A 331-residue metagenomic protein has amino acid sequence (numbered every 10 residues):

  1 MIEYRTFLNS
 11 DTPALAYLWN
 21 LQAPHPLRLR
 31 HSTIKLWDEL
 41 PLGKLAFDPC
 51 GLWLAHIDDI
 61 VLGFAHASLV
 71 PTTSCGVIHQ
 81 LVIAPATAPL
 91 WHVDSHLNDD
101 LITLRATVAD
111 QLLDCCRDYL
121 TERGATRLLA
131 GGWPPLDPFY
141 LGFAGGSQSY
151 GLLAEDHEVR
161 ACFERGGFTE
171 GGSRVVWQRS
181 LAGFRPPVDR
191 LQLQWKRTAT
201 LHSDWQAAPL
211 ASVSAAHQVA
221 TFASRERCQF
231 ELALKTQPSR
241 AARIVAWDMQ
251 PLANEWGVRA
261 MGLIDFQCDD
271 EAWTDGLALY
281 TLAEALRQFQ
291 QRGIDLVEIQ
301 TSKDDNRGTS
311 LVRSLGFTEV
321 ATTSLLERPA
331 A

Functional and structural regions predicted by a protein language model:
M1-L40, L54, G171-V176, G183-A223: Short amphipathic alpha-helix that is part of the acyltransferase structural core
P41-G63, S74, A220-A233, Q237-R240 (+2 more regions): A short helix-loop-beta-strand connector motif used in the catalytic cores of GNAT acetyltransferases and, in some
V70-L81, A88-V93, Q250-I264, W273 (+2 more regions): A conserved beta-turn-beta hairpin within the catalytic core of GNAT-like acetyltransferases that forms part
H79-T107, G132-L136, I264-T274: A short, internal acetyl-CoA/4′-phosphopantetheine-binding micro-motif in the GNAT/acyltransferase core
V93-T121, T274-Q291, T309-S314: Conserved acetyl-CoA-binding loop-helix of GNAT-fold acetyltransferases
L120-G151, F289-T301: Conserved GNAT acetyl-CoA-binding A-motif
P135-E170, K303-A321: Conserved active-site alpha-helix within GNAT-family acetyltransferase domains
D156-R160, E164-T169, S173-Q194, T323-A331: C-terminal "cap" of GNAT-fold acetyltransferases
